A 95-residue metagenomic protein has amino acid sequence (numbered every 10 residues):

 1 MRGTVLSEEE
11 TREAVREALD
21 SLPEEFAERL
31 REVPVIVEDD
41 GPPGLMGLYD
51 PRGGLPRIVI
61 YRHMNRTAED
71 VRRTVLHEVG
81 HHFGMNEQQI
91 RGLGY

Functional and structural regions predicted by a protein language model:
M1-L6: A short, surface-exposed helix-loop junction/capping segment
S7-A14, T67, V71: Short amphipathic alpha-helical segments
E9-V59: Auxiliary, metal-adjacent structural segments of Zn-dependent hydrolase domains
P42-E69, H82-Y95: Active-site scaffold of zinc-dependent metalloenzymes
D70-V79: Short alpha-helical catalytic segment bearing the HExxH-like zincin motif of zinc-dependent metalloproteases
